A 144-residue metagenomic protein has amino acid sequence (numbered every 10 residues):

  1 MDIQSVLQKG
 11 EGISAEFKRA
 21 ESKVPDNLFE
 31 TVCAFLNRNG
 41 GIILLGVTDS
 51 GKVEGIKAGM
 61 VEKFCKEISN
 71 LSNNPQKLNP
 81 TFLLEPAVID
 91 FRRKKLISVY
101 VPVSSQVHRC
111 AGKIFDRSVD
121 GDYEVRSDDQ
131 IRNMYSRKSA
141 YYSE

Functional and structural regions predicted by a protein language model:
M1-E144: Conserved N-terminal catalytic/coupling substructures associated with nucleotide/phosphate chemistry
